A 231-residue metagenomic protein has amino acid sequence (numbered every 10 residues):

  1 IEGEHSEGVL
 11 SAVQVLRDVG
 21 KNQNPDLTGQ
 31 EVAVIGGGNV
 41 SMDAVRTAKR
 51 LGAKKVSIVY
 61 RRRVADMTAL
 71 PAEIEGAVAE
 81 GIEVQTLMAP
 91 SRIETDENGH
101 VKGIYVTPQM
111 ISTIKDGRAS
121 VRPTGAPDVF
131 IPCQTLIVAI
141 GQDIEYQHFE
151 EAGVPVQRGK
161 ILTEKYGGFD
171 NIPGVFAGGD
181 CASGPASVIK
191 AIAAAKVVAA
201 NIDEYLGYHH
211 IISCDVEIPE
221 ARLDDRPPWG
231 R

Functional and structural regions predicted by a protein language model:
E7-G29, I114-P185: FAD-site-proximal beta/loop scaffold in flavoenzymes
L10, E83-Q85, Y105, F176: General small-molecule cofactor/ligand-binding pocket signal
V19, V45-R92, H210-R226, G230: Rossmann-like dinucleotide-binding cores of NAD(P)H-dependent redox enzymes
Q23-A53: Rossmann-like NAD(P)H-binding beta-loop-alpha module
A44, C181-H209: A conserved FAD-binding loop/helix module that cradles the flavin
L87-H100, Q109-S112: A conserved short coil-to-beta-strand element within the FAD-binding core of flavoproteins
